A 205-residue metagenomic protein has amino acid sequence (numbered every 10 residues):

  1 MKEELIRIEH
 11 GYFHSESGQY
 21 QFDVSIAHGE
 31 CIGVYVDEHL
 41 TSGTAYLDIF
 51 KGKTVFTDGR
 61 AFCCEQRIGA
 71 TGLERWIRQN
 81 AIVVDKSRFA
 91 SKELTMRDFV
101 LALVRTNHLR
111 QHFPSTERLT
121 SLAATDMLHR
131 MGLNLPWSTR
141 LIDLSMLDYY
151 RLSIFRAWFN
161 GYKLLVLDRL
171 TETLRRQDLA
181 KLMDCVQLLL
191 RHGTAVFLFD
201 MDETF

Functional and structural regions predicted by a protein language model:
F50-K51: Helix-to-loop junction immediately C-terminal to a conserved catalytic motif
R67-I82, K92: ABC ATPase NBD coupling module
S87, K92-A123: Q-loop/switch helix immediately C-terminal to the Walker
S121, M127-L144, G161: Conserved ABC nucleotide-binding domain
I154: Hydrophobic anchor residue at the start of the ABC signature
V166-E172: Walker B catalytic motif
Q177, K181-E203: Conserved catalytic loops of ABC-family nucleotide-binding domains
